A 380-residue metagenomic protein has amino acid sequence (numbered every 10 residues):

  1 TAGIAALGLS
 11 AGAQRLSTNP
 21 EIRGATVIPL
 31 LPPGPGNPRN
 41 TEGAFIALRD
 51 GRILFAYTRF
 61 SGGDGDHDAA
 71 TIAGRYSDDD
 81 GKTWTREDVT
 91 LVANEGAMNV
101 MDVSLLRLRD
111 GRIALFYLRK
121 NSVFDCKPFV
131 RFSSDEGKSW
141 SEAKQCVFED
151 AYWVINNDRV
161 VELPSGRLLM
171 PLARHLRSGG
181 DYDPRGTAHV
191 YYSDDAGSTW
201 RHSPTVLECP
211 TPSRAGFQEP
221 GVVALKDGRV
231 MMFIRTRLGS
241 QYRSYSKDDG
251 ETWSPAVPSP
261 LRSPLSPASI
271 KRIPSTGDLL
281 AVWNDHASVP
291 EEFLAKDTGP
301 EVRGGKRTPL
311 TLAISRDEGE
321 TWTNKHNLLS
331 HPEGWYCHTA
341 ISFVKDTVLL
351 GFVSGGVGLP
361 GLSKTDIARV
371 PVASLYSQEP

Functional and structural regions predicted by a protein language model:
T1-A13: N-terminal export signals
Q14-P380: Asp-box/BNR beta-propeller blade signature and adjacent active/binding-site loops in extracellular glycan-interacting
